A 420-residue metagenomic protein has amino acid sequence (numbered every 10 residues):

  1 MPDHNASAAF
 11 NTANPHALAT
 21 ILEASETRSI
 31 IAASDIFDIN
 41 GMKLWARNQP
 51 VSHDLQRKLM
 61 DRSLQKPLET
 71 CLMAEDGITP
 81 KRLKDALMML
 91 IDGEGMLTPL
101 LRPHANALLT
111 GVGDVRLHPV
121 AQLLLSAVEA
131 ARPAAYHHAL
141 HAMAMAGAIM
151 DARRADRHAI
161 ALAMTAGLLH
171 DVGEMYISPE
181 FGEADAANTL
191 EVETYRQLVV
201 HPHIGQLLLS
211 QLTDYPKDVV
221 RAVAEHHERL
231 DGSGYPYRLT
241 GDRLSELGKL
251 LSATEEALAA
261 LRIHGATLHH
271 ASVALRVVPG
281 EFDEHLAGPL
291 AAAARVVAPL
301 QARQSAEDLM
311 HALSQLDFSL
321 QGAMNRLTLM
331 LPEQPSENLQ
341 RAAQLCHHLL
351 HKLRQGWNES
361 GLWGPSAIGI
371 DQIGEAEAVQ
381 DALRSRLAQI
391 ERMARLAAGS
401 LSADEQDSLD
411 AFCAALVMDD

Functional and structural regions predicted by a protein language model:
M1-P103, I370-D420: Membrane-cytosol interface segments
M1-S29, T98-R102, D114-L117, E174-M175 (+4 more regions): Regulatory and interdomain segments flanking nucleotide-handling catalytic cores in signaling/defense enzymes
H53, S63, P67-D218, R238 (+3 more regions): Acidic/His-rich, divalent-metal-binding segments that scaffold phosphate/diphosphate chemistry
A163, G167, L209-S252, G265-D381 (+2 more regions): Histidine/acidic-rich helix-loop-helix segments that form or flank divalent-metal centers in metalloenzyme catalytic
L250-A260: Conserved beta-strand-loop-short alpha-helix elements that form and flank the Mn2+/Mg2+-coordinating active site
